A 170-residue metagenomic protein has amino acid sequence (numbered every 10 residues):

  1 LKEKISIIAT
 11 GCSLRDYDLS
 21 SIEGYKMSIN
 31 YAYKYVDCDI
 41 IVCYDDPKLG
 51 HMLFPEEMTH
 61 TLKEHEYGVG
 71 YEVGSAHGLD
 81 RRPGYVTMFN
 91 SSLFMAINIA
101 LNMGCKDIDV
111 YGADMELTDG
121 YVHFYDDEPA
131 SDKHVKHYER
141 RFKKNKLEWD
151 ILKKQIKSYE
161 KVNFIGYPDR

Functional and structural regions predicted by a protein language model:
L1-R170: Metal-ion/cofactor- or nucleotide/acyl-coenzyme-handling active-site neighborhoods
